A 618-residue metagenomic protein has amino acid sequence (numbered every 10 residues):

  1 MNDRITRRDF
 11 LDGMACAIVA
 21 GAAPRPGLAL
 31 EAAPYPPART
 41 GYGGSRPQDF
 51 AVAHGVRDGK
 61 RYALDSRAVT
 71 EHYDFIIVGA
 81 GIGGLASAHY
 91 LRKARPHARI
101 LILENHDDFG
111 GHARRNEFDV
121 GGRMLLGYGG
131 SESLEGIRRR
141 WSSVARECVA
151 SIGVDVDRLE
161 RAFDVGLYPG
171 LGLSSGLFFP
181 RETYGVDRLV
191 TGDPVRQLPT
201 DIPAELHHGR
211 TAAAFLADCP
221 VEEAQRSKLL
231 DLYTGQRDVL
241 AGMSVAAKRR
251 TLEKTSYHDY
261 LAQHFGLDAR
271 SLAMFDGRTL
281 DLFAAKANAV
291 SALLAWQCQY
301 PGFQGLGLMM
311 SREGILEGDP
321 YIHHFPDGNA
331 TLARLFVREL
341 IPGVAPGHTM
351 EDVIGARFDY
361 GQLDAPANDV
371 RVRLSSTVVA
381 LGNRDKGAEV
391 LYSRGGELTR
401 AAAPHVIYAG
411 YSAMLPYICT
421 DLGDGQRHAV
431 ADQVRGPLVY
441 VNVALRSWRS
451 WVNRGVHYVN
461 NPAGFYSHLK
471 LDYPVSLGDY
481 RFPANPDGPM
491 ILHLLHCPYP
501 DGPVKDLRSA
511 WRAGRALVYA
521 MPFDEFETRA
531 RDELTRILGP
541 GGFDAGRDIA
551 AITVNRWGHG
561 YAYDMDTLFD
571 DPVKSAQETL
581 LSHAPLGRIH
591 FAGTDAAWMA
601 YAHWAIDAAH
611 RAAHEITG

Functional and structural regions predicted by a protein language model:
N2-F75, K93-H97: Extreme N-terminal leader/targeting segments of oxidoreductases
L30-L64, E117, R146, S174 (+5 more regions): Conserved flavin/dinucleotide-binding core of flavoenzymes
Y35-A38, G111-S143, F163, C298-I315: Glycine-rich active-site loop/strand segments that organize a redox cofactor
F75-L101: N-terminal Rossmann-like FAD-binding beta1-loop-alpha1 element of flavoenzymes
R92-N116: Glycine-rich FAD pyrophosphate-binding loop
G121-V221: Dinucleotide-binding Rossmann-like beta1-alpha1 core, especially the glycine-rich loop that anchors the ADP
P220-S376: Active-site/ligand-binding neighborhood in enzyme catalytic cores
P366, V370, L374-P503: Mid-domain catalytic core of redox enzymes that form a hydrophobic substrate pocket/lid adjacent to a catalytic redox
